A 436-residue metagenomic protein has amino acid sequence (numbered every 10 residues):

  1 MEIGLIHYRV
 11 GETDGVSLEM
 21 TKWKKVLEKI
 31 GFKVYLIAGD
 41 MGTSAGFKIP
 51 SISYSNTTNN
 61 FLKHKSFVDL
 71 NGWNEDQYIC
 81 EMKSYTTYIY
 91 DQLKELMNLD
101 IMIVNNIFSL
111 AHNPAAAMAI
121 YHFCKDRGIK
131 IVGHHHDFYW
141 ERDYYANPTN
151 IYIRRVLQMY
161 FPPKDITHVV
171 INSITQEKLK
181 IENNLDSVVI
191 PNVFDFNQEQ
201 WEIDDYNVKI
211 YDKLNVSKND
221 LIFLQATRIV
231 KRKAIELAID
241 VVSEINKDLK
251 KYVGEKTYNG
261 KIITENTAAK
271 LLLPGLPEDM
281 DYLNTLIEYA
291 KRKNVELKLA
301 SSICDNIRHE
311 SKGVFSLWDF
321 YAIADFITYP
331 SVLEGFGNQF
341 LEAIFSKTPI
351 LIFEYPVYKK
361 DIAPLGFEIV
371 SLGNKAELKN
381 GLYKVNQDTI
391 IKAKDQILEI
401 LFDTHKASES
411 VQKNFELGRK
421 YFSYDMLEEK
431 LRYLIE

Functional and structural regions predicted by a protein language model:
M1-P50, I129, E428: N-terminal subdomain of nucleotide-sugar transferases
L5, D212-K233, I239-E244, L272: Conserved donor-binding/catalytic core segment of Leloir-type glycosyltransferases
V26-K29, Y35-I101: A conserved catalytic-core segment of Leloir-type glycosyltransferases
W140, R154-K209: Donor nucleotide-sugar binding/catalytic pocket of nucleotide-sugar-dependent glycosyltransferases
P148-I151, Q200-V216, Y252: A short helix/loop element that forms part of the nucleotide-sugar donor recognition site in Leloir-type
G260-D319, E368: Nucleotide-activated donor-binding/catalytic signature segment of Leloir-type glycosyltransferases, i.e., the conserved
V332: Aromatic "clamp/platform" in nucleotide-sugar-dependent glycosyltransferases that forms part of the donor/acceptor
K384-D395, E399-Y433: A charged, aromatic-enriched C-terminal amphipathic alpha-helix characteristic of glycosyltransferases across folds
